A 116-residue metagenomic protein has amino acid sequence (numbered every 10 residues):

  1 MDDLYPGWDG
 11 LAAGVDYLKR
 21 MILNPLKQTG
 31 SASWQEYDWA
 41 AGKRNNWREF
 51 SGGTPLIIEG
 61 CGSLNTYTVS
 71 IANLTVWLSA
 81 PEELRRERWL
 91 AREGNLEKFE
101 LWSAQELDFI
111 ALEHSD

Functional and structural regions predicted by a protein language model:
D3-I58: Conserved nucleotide-sensing/catalytic segment adjacent to the nucleotide-binding pocket in NTP-handling enzymes
A12, D16, E83, L96-E100: Generic alpha-helical secondary structure signal
M21-N24, A91-L96: Conserved AAA+ ATPase "sensor/coupling" helix adjacent to the nucleotide-binding pocket
P25-Q28, E83-E87, S103-L107: Short, surface-exposed, polar/charged, turn-prone segments marking secondary-structure boundaries
N46-R92: ATP-dependent NMP and nucleoside kinases share a basic, alpha-helical "lid"
N65, E93-D116: Small-molecule kinase domains that catalyze NTP-dependent phosphoryl transfer to phosphate-bearing small molecules
